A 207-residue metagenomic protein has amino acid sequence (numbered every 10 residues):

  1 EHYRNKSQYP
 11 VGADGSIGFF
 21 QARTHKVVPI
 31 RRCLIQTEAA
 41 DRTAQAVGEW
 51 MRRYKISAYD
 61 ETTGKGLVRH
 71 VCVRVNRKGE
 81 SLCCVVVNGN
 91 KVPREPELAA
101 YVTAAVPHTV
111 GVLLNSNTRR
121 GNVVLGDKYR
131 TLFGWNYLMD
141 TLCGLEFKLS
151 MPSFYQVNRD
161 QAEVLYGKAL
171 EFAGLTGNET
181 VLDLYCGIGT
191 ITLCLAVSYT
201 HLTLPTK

Functional and structural regions predicted by a protein language model:
E1-L202, K207: Accessory RNA-recognition modules of RNA-modification enzymes
